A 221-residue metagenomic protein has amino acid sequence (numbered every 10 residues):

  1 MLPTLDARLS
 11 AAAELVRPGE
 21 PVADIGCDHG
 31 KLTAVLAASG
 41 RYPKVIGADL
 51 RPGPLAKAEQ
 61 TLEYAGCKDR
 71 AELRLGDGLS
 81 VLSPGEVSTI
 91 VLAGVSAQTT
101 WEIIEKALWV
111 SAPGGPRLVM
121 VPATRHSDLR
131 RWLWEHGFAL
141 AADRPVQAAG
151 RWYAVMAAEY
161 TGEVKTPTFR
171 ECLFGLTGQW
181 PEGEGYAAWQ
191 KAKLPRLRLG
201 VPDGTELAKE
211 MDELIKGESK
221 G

Functional and structural regions predicted by a protein language model:
M1-E20, A34: S-adenosyl-L-methionine
L2-A7, S80-V81, E86, Q98-G221: Class I S-adenosyl-L-methionine
G19-D28: Conserved class I S-adenosyl-L-methionine
H29-Y42: Conserved SAM-binding loop of SAM-dependent methyltransferases across substrates and taxa, primarily the Class I
K44-D49: Conserved SAM-binding motif I beta-strand of class I
R51-G53: Conserved SAM/SAH-binding beta-strand->alpha-helix loop
A56-P84: S-adenosyl-L-methionine
E86-G94: Short SAM/SAH-binding signature in class I
